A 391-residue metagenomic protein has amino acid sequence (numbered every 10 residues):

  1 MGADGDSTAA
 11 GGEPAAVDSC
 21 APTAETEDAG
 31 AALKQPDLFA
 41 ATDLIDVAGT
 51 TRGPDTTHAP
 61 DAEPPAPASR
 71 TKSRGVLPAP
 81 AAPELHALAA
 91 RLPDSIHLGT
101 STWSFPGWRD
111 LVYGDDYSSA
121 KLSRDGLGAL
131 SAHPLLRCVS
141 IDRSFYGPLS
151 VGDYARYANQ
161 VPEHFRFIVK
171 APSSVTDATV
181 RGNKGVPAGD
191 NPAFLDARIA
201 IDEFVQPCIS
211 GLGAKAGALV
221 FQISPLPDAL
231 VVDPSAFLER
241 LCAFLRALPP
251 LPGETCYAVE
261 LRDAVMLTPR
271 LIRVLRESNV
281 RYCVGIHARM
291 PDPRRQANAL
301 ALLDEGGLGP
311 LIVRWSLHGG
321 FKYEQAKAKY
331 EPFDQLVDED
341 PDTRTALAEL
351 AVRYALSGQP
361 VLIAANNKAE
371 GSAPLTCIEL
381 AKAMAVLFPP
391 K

Functional and structural regions predicted by a protein language model:
M1-K391: Residues lining hydrophobic/aromatic ligand-binding pockets adjacent to catalytic sites
